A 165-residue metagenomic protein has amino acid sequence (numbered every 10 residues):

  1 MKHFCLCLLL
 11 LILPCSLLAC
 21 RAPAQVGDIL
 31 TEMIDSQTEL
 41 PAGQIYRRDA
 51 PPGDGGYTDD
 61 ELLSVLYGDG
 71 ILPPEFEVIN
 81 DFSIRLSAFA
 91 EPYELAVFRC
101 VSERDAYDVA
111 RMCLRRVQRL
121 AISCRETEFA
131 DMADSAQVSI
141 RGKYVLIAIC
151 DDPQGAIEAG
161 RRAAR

Functional and structural regions predicted by a protein language model:
M1-L6: Positively charged n-region of N-terminal signal peptides that target proteins for export
C7-S16: Bacterial N-terminal signal peptides
C20-E94, C100-R165: Soluble, non-membrane globular domain cores that form compact, hydrophobic packing and curved binding surfaces
